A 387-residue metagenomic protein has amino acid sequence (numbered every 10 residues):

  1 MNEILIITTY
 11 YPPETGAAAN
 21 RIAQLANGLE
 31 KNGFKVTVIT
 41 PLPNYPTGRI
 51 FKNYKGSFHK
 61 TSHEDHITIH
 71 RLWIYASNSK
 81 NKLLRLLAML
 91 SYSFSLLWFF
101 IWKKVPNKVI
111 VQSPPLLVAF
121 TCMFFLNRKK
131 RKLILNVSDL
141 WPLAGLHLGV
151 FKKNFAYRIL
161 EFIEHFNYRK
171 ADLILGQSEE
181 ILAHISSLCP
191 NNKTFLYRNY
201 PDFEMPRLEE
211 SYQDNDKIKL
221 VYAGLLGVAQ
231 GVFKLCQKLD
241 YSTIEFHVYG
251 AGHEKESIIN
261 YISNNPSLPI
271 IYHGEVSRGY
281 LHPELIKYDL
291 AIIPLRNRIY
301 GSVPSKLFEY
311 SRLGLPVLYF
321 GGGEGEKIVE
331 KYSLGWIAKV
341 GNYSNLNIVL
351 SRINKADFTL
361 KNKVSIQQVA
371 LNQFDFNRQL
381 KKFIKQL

Functional and structural regions predicted by a protein language model:
M1-D65, D202, Q237-D240: N-terminal subdomain of nucleotide-sugar transferases
F94-L97, L117-F120, F124-R128, N154-I174: Membrane-proximal helix-turn-helix segments that form the acceptor-binding/catalytic region of lipid-linked
K132, L143-F166, F203, V228: Nucleotide-sugar donor phosphate/pyrophosphate-binding loop at the beta->alpha transition of glycosyltransferases
E180, Y197-Y200: Carbohydrate-associated surface elements
Q213-Q230, C236-H247: Conserved donor-binding/catalytic core segment of Leloir-type glycosyltransferases
K217, E245-G250, E256-H282: Nucleotide-activated donor-binding/catalytic signature segment of Leloir-type glycosyltransferases, i.e., the conserved
Q230, S277-E284, A291-S311, V317-I328: Nucleotide-sugar-dependent
G341-N347, D357-L387: A charged, aromatic-enriched C-terminal amphipathic alpha-helix characteristic of glycosyltransferases across folds
